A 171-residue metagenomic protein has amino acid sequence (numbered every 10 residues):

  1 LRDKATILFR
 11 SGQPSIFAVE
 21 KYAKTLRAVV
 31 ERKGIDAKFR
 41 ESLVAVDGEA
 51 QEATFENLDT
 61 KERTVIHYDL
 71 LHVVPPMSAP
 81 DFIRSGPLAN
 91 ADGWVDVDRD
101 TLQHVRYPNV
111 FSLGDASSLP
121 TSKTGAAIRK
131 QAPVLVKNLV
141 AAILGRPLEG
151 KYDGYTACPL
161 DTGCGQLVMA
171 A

Functional and structural regions predicted by a protein language model:
R2, T64, Q103-H104, Y152: Solvent-exposed alpha-helices and their adjacent loops that cap or buttress functional pockets in soluble metabolic
R2-D92, P147: A Rossmann-like FAD-binding core segment of flavoenzymes
F9, A37, V110-S112, P159: Conserved beta-strand scaffold positions in the cores of enzyme catalytic domains, especially in NTP/NDP-utilizing
V19-A23, G125, A132: Conserved strand-to-helix beginnings and helix N-cap segments that scaffold or border functional pockets
A50, D92, Y107-P108, Y155-A157: Active-site lining segments that contact anionic ligands and/or coordinate catalytic metals
Y68-K130, V140-A141: FAD-site-proximal beta/loop scaffold in flavoenzymes
A127-V134, G165-M169: Short, electropositive alpha-helical surface patch
L139-A171: C-terminal, flexible cofactor-proximal segment of oxidoreductases
